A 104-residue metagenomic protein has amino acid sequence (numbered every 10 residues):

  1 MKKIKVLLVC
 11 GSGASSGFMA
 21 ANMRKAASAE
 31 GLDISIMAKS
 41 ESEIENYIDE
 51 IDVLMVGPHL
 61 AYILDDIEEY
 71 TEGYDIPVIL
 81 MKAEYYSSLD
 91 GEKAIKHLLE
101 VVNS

Functional and structural regions predicted by a protein language model:
I4-E41: Conserved active-site segments centered on acidic
S12, H59-A61: Short glycine-rich anion-binding loops that position phosphate/pyrophosphate groups of nucleotides and phosphorylated
A20-A21, D66-E69, E92: Short amphipathic alpha-helical segments
E41, H59, A83-Y85: Short, ordered loop/turn segments at secondary-structure junctions
I44-N46, S88: Generic structural signal for helix capping and beta-alpha/helix-loop junctions
I48-L54: Short acidic/histidine-rich motifs immediately flanking catalytic phosphotransfer sites in two-component signaling
I63-A83: A short, gly/pro- and small-residue-rich
P77-S104: Ser/Thr/Gly-rich flexible loops in soluble cytosolic domains mediating phosphotransfer, phosphorylation
